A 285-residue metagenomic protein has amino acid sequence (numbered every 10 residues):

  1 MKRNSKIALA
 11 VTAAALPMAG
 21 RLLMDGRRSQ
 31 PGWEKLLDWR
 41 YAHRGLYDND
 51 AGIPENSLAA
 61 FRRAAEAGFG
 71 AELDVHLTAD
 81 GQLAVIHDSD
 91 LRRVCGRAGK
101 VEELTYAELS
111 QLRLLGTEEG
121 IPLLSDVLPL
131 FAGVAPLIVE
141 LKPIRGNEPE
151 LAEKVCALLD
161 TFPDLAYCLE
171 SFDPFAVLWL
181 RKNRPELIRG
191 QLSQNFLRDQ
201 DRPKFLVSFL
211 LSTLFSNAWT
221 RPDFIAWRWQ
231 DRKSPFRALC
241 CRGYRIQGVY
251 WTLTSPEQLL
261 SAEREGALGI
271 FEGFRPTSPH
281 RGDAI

Functional and structural regions predicted by a protein language model:
K2-I285: Phosphate-group recognition and catalysis centered on beta-loop-alpha active-site segments
